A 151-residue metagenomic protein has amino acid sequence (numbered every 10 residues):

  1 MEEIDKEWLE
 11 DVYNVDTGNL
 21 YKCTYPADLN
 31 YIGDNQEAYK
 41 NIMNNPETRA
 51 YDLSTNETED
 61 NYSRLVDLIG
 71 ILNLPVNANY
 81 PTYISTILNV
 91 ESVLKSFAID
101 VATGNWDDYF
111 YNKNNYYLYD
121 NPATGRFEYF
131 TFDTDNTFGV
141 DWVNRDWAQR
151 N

Functional and structural regions predicted by a protein language model:
M1-N151: Phosphate/dinucleotide-binding and metal-coordinating scaffold of catalytic cores in nucleotide-dependent enzymes
